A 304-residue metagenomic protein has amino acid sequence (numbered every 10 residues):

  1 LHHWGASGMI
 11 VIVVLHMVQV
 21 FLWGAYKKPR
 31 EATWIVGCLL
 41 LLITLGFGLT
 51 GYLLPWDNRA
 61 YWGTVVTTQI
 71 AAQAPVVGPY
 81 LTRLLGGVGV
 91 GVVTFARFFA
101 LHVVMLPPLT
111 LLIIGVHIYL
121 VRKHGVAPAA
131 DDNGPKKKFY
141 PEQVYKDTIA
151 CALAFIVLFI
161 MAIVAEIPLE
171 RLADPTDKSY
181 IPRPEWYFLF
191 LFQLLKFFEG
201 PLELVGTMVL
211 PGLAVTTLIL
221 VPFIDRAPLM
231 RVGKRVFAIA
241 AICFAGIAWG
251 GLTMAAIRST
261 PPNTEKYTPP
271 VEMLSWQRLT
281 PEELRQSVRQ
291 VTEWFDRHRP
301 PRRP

Functional and structural regions predicted by a protein language model:
L1-H2, L15-P270: Membrane-embedded alpha-helical bundles of multi-pass integral membrane proteins
L1-M9: N-terminal cofactor/phosphate-binding cores enriched in small/glycine residues, especially glycine-rich loops such as
G8-I12, H16: Membrane-interface helix-loop-helix modules in multi-pass membrane proteins
T260-P304: Membrane-interface segments at or immediately adjacent to transmembrane helices that form the boundary between
